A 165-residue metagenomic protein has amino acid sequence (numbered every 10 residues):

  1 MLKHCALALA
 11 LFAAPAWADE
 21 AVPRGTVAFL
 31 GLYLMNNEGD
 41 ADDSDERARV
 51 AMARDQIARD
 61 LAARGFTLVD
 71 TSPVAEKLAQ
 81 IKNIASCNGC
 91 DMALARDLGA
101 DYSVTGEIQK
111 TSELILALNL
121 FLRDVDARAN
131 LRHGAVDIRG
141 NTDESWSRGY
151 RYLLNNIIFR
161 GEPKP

Functional and structural regions predicted by a protein language model:
M1-A8: Sec-dependent signal peptide recognition, specifically the positively charged N-region followed immediately by
A13-A18: N-terminal signal peptide c-region/cleavage motif recognized by signal peptidases
D19-N37, A53-Q56, D60-T67, A93-D97 (+2 more regions): C-terminal/domain-edge helix-coil "capping" segments
G39-A41, I81-K82, L116: Short, well-ordered secondary-structure micro-motifs
D40, P73-V74, R132: Generic signal for short, ordered secondary-structure residues within or immediately flanking folded domains
D40-M52: Glycine- and acidic-residue-enriched helix-capping/strand-helix junction motifs
R64-T105: Short, solvent-exposed, polar/charged sequence segments at loop or secondary-structure edges
